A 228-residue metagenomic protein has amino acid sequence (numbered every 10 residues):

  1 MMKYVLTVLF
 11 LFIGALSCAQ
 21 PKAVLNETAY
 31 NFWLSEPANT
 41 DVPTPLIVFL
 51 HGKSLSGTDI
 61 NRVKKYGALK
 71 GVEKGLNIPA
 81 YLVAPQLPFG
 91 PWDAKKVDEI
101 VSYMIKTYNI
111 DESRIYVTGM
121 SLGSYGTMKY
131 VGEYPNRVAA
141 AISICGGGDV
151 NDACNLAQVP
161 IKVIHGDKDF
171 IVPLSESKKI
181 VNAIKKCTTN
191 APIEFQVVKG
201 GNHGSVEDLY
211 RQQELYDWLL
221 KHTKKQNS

Functional and structural regions predicted by a protein language model:
Y4, L16-L46, A80, L122-Y125 (+5 more regions): A domain-start/cap signature at the N-terminus of enzymes
T7-A15: Bacterial N-terminal signal peptides
A38-V42, P91-S121: Gly/Ser-rich "nucleophile elbow"/oxyanion-hole loop immediately N-terminal to the catalytic nucleophile in hydrolases
T44-L46, L50-V97: Active-site machinery of serine-nucleophile hydrolases
M104-T107, S113-A157: Primarily recognizes the serine-hydrolase "nucleophile elbow" in alpha/beta-hydrolase and SGNH/GDSL folds
D152, F170-I171, S175-S228: C-terminal catalytic histidine-bearing segment of alpha/beta-hydrolase fold enzymes
A157, K162-H165, D169: Short beta-strand/loop motif that positions the catalytic acidic residue of the alpha/beta-hydrolase fold
